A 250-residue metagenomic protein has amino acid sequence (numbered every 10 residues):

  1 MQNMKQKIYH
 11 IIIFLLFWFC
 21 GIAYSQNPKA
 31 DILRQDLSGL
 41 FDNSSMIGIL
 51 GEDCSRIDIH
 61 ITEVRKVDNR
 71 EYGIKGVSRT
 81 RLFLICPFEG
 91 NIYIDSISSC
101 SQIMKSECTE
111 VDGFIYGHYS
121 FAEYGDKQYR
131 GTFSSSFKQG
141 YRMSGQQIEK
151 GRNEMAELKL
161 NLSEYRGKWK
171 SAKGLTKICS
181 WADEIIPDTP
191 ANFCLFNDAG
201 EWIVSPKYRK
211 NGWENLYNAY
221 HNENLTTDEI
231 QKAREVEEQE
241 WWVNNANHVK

Functional and structural regions predicted by a protein language model:
M1-K29: Bacterial Sec-dependent N-terminal signal peptides
N27-T62, R70-R79, C108-G125, Y129 (+6 more regions): Tryptophan-anchored aromatic micro-motifs
G73-R79, S101, G151-A156: Short secondary-structure capping micro-motifs at structural edges
T80-Q139: Contiguous, well-ordered beta-strand patches that form the walls/edges of small beta-barrel/beta-sandwich domains
L84-F88, M155, G174: Polyanion-binding and phosphate-handling cores
S134-E154: Acidic, glycine-rich flexible loop segments
A182-N192: Short beta-strand elements
